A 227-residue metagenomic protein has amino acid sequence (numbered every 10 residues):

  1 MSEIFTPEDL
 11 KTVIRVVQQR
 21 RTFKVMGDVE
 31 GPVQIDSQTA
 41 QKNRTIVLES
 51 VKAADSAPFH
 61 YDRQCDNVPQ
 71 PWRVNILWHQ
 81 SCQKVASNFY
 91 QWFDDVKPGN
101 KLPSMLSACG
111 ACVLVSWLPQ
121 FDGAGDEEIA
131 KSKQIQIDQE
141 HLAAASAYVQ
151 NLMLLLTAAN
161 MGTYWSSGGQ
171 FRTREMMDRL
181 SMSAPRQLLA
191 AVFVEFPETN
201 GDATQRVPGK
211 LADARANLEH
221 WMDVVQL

Functional and structural regions predicted by a protein language model:
M1-C109: N-terminal amphipathic, basic helical "cap/leader" segment at the start of enzyme domains
S2-Q34, Q187-L227: C-terminal helix-cap and adjacent tail motif
A54, V113, P119-F121, D126-R179: Small-aliphatic-rich amphipathic alpha-helix that forms the alpha element of a beta-alpha
H79-K84, P119-F121, E198: Short, charged/polar surface micro-motifs in flexible loops or helix N-caps
A108-A111, M161, A184-L188: Short coil/turn connectors at secondary-structure junctions
M177-A184, Q205-V207: Short proline/glycine-enriched turn/loop segments at secondary-structure junctions
